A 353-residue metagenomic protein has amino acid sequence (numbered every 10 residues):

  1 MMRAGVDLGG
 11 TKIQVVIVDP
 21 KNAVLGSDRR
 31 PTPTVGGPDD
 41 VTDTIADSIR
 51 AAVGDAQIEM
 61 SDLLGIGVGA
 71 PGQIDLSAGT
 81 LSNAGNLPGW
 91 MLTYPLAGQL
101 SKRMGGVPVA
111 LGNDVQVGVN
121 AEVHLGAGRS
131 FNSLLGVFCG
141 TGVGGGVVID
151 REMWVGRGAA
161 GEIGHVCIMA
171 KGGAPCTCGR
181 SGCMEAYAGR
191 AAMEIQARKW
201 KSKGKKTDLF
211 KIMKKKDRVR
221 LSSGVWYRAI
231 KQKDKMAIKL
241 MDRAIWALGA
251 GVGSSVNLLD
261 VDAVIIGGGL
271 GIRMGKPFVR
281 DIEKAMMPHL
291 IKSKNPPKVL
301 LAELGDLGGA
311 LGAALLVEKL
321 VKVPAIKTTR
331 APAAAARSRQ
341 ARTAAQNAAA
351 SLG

Functional and structural regions predicted by a protein language model:
M1-G65, I74-T80, G98-V109, A121-F131 (+2 more regions): ATP-binding/phosphotransfer module of carbohydrate and carboxylate kinases, centering on a glycine-rich
D7, G67-P71, G112, L135-G142 (+2 more regions): Short beta-strand segments
T11-K12, V117, T141-G144: Conserved A3 ("GATE") glycine/threonine-rich loop of ANL adenylate-forming enzymes
V18-D19, A121-E122, G146-D150, W154-G156 (+1 more regions): Short beta-strand-to-turn element immediately C-terminal to the catalytic PLP-Schiff-base lysine in fold type I
P31-T34, G89-W90, R157-I163, I168: A short acidic/small-residue loop/turn micro-motif
G79-T93: A charged helix-plus-loop insertion that forms the helical arch/lid used to bind and gate nucleic-acid substrates
N86-G89, A110-Q116, G136-C139, L300-L307: Active-site nucleophile and cofactor-binding loops and adjacent substrate-binding regions of central metabolic enzymes
